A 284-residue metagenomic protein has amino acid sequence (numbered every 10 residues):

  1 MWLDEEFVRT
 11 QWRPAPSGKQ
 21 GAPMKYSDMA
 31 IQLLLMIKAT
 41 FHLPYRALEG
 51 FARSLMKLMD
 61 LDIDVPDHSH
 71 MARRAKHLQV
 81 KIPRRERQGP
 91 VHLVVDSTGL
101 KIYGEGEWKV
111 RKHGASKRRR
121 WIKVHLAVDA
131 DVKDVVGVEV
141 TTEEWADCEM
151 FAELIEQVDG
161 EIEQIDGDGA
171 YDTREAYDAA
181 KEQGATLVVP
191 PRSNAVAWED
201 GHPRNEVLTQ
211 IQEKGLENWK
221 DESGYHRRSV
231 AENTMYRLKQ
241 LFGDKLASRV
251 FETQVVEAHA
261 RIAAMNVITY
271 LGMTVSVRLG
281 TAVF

Functional and structural regions predicted by a protein language model:
M1-H42: Basic, short loop/linker segments at the boundary and entry of helix-turn-helix/winged-helix-like folds
D4-F7, G50-R118, V128-A130, Q183 (+1 more regions): Active-site- or DNA-interface-adjacent structural scaffold in DNA-acting proteins
K25-Q32, M36-T40, E213-F284: Basic, amphipathic alpha-helical segments enriched in Lys/Arg and hydrophobic/aromatic residues
L34, L48, D67-M71, H92-L100 (+7 more regions): Short, conserved catalytic/metal-binding motifs centered on acidic residues
R118-R119, V138-G160, Q164: Active-site beta-loop-alpha junctions of metal-dependent nucleic acid enzymes, especially the RNase H-like/DDE
W121-H125: Short glycine-rich loop/turn motifs
D134-V138, L246-A247: Short small-residue beta-strand/loop micro-motif enriched in glycine and branched aliphatics
G169-Q240, A247-S248: Helix-centered, glycine/charged polyanion-binding patches within enzymatic domains that contact phosphate-containing
